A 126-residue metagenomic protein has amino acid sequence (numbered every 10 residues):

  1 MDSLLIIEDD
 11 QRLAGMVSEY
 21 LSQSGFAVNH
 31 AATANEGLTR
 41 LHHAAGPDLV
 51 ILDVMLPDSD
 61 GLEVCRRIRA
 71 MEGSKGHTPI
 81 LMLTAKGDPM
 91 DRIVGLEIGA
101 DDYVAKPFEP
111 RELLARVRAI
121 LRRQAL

Functional and structural regions predicted by a protein language model:
M1-L126: N-terminal/domain-start alpha-helical segments
